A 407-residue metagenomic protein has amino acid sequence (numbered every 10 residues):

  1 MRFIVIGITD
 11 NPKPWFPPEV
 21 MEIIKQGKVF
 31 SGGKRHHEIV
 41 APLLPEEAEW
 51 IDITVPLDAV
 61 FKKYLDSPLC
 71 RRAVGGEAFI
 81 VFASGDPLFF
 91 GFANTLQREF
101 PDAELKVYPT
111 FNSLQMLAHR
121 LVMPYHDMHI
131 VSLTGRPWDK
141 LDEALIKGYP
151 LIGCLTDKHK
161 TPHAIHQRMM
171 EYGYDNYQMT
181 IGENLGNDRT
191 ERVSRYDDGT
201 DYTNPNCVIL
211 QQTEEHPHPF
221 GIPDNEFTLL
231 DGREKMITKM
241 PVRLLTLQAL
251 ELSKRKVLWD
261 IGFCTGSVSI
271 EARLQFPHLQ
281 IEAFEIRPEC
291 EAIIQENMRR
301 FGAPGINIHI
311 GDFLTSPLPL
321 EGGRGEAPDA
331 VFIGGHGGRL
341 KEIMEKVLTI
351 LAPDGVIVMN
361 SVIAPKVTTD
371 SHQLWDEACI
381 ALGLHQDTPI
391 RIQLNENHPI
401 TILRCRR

Functional and structural regions predicted by a protein language model:
M1-C70, V74-K106, Q115, H278-I281 (+2 more regions): Class I S-adenosyl-L-methionine
R2-V5, P18-E19, F79, P150-E234: A contiguous loop/helix-start segment that scaffolds small-molecule binding in enzyme catalytic cores
F3, N11, S84-G148, L314 (+2 more regions): Class I SAM-dependent methyltransferase SAM-binding "motif I" and its flanking Rossmann-like core
R71-A73, E321-R324: Glycine-biased, low-complexity coil/linker segments
R255-C264: Conserved class I S-adenosyl-L-methionine
T265-P277: Conserved SAM-binding loop of SAM-dependent methyltransferases across substrates and taxa, primarily the Class I
F276, L351-P353: Helix-to-beta-strand junctions that scaffold the AdoMet/dcAdoMet cofactor pocket in Class I SAM-dependent enzymes
F284-P317, P328-F332, R339: S-adenosyl-L-methionine
